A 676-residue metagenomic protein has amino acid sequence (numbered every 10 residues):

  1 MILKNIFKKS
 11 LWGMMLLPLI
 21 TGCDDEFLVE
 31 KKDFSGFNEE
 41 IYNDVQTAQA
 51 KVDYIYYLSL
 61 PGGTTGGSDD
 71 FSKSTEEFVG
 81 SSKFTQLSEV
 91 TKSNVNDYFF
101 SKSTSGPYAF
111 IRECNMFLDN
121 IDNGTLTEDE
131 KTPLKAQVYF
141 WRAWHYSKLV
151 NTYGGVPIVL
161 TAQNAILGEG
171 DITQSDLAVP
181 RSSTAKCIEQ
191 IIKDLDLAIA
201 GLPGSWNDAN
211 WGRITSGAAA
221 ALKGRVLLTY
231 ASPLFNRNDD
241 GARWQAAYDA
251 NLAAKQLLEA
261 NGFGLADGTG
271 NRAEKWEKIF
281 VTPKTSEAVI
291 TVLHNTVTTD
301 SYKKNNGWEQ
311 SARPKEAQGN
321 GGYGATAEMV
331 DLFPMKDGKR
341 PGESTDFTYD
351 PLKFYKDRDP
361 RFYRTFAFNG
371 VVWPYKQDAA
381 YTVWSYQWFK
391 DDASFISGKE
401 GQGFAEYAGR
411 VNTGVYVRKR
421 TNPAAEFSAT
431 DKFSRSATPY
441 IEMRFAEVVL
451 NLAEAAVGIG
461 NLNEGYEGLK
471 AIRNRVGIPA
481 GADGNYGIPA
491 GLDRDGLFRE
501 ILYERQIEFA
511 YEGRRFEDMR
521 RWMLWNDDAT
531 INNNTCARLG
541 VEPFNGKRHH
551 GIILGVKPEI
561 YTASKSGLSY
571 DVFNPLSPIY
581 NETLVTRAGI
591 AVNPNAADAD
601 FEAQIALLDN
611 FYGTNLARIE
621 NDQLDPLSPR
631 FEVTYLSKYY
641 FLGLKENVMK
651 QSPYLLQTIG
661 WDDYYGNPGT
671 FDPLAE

Functional and structural regions predicted by a protein language model:
L17-N43, I191, G224, A453 (+1 more regions): Bacterial Sec-dependent N-terminal signal peptides
C23, P107-F110, Q190-I192, R272-K339 (+4 more regions): Long, intrinsically disordered, low-complexity segments
C23-G67, S72, L352-K356, M649-L655 (+1 more regions): Membrane-proximal, proline-rich intrinsically disordered regions
D44-D53, Y57-L58, F84-G154, D176-E189 (+6 more regions): Conserved, well-structured interaction surfaces
V150-N151, P157, T229-N238, G460: Short coil/turn linking the two alpha-helices of tandem helical-hairpin repeats
S286, I290-G398: Glycine-rich, aromatic-lined ligand/substrate-binding cores of catalytic and carbohydrate-binding domains
T348-R444, W661, Y665-E676: Flexible, polar/acidic helix-loop-strand segments at domain edges
